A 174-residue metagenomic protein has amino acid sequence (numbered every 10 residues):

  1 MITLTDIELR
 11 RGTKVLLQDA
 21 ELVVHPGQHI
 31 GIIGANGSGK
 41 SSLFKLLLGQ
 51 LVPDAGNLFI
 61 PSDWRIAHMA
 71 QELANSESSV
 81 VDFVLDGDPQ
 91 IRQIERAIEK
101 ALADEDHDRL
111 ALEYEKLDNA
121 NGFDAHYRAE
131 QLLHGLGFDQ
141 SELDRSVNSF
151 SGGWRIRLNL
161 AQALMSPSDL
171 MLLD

Functional and structural regions predicted by a protein language model:
M1-D174: ABC ATP-binding cassette signature C-motif
